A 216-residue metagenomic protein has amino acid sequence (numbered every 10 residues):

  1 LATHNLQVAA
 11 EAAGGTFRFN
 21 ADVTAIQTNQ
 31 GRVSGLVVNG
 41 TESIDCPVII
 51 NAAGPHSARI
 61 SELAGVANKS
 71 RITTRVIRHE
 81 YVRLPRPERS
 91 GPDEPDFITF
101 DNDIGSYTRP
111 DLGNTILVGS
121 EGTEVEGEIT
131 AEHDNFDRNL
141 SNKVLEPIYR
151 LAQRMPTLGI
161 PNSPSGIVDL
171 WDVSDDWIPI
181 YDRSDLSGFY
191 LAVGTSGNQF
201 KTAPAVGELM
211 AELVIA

Functional and structural regions predicted by a protein language model:
L1, D172, K201-T202: Substrate-binding strand-loop-helix patch in Rossmann-like NAD(P)-dependent oxidoreductase/epimerase domains
L1-G40, I44-P47: Helical element adjacent to the flavin cofactor pocket in flavoenzyme catalytic cores
A13, P47, A64, M210-I215: Short, hydrophobic alpha-helical segments
R18-F19, N51, L191: General beta-strand structural signal in soluble alpha/beta enzymes
R32, A53-G188: Active-site substrate-recognition segment that forms the wall of the catalytic cavity or substrate channel
I44-H56, G207: Short hydrophobic core segments
D185-A216: C-terminal lid/capping helical subdomain adjacent to the catalytic/cofactor pocket in oxidative enzymes
